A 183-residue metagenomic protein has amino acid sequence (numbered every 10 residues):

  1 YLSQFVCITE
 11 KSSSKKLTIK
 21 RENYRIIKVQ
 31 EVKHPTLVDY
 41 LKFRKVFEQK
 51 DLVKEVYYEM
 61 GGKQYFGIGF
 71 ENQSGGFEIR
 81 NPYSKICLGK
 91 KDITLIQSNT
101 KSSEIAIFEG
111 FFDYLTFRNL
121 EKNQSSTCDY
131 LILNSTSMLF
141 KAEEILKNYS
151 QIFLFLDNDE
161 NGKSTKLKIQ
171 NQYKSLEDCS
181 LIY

Functional and structural regions predicted by a protein language model:
Y1-Y40: Non-catalytic accessory segments of DNA primases and related replication-initiation nucleases
V38, Y114, Q170: Short glycine-/small-residue-rich flexible loop motifs, especially phosphate/cofactor-binding loops
L41-K45: Short glycine/Trp-rich loop-beta-loop segment that forms part of the substrate-binding cleft
V46-F47, I105: Helix N-cap/coil-helix junction residues
F47-G61: Short, basic/aromatic recognition patches
Y58-I145: Phosphate-handling DNA/RNA-contact segment within nucleic-acid enzymes
N119-Y183: TOPRIM fold recognition
